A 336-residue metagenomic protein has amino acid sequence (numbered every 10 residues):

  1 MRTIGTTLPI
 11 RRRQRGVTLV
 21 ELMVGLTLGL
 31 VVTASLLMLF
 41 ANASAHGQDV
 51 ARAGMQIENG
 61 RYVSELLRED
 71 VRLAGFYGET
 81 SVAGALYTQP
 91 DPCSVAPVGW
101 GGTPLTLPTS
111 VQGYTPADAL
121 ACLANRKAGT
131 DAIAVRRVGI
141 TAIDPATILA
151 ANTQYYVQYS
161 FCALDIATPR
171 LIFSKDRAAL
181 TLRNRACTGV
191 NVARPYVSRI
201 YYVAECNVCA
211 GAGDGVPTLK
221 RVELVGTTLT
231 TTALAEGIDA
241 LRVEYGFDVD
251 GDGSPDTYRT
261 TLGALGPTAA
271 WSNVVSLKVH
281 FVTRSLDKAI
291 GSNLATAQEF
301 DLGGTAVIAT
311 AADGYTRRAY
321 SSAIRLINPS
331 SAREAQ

Functional and structural regions predicted by a protein language model:
R2-R68, R72-A74, A335: Aliphatic-rich helix starts adjacent to a transmembrane/signal segment
V63-H280, L286-T316, S321, R333-Q336: N-terminal pilin/flagellin-like segments and related low-complexity appendage regions
